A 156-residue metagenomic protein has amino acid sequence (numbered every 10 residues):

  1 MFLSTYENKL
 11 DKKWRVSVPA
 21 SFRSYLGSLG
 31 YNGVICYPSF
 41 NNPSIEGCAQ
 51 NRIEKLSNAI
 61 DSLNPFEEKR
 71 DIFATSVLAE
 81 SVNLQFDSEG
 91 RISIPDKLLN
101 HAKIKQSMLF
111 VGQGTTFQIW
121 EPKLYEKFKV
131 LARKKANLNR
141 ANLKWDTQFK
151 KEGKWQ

Functional and structural regions predicted by a protein language model:
F2-I45, Q50: A positional/architectural concept
W14-V18, G90-I94, F117-I119: Short, structured motif recognition centered on aromatic/hydrophobic residues
A20, Q50, D96-K97, P122: Residues immediately flanking
S24, K55, Y125-K129: Short, charged/polar, Gly/Pro-enriched secondary-structure boundary elements
S28-S44, N100-Y125, N137: A short beta-strand-loop micro-motif that forms or neighbors metal/cofactor- and ligand-binding patches at active-site
S44-E68: A low-complexity, Ser/Thr/Gly/Pro-enriched, surface-exposed linker/loop concept that marks segments flanking
D61-I92, D96-L98: Short, solvent-exposed interaction modules
K123-Q156: Short, Lys/Arg-rich amphipathic alpha-helical interaction segments that bind nucleic acids or acidic protein surfaces
